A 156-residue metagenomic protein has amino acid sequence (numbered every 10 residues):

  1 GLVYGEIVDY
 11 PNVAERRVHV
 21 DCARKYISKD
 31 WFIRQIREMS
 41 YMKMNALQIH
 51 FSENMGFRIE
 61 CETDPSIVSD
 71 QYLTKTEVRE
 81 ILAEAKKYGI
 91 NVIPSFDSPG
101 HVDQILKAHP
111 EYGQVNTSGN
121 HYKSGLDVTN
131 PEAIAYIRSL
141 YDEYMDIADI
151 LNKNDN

Functional and structural regions predicted by a protein language model:
G1-N156: Feature activates predominantly on carbohydrate-active enzymes
